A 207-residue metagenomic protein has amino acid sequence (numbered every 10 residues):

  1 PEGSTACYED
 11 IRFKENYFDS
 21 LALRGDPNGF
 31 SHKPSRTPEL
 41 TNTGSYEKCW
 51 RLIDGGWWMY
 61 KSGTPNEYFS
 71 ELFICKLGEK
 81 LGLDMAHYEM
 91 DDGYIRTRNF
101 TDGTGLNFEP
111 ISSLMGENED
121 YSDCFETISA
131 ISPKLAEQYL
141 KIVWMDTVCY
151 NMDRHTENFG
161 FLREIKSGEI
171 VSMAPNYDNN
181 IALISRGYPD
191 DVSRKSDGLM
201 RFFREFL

Functional and structural regions predicted by a protein language model:
P1-Y150, F161-L207: Phosphate/dinucleotide-binding and metal-coordinating scaffold of catalytic cores in nucleotide-dependent enzymes
H155-G160: Canonical protein kinase catalytic loop motif
